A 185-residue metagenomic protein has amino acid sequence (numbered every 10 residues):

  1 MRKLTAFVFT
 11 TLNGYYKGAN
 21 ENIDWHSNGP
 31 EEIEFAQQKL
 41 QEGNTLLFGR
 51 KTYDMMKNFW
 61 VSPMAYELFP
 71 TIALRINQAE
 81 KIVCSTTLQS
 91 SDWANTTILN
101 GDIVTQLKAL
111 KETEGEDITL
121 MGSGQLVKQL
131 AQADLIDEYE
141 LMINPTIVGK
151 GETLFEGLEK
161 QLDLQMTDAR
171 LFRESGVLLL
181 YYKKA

Functional and structural regions predicted by a protein language model:
M1-A185: Enzymes that bind and transform nitrogen-containing heteroaromatic metabolites
